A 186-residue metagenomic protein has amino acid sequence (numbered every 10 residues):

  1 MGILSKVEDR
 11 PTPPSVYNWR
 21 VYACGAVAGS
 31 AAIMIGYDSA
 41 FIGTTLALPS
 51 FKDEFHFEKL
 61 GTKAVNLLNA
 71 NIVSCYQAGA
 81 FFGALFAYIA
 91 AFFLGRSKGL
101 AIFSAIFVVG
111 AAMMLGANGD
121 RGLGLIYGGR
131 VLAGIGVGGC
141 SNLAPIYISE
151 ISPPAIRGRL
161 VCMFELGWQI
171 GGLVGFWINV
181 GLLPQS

Functional and structural regions predicted by a protein language model:
M1-S186: Transmembrane-helix signature of 12-pass secondary carriers
